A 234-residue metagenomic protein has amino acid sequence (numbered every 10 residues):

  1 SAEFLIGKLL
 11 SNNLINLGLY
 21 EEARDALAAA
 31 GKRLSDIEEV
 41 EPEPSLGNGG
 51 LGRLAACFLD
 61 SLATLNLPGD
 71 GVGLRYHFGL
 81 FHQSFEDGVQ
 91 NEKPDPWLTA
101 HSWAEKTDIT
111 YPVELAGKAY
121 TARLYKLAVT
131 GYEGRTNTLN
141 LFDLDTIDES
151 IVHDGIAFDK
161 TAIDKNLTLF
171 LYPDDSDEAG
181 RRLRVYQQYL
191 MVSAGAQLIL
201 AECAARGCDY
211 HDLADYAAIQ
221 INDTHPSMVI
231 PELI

Functional and structural regions predicted by a protein language model:
A2-I234: A conserved ligand/cofactor-binding region detector
